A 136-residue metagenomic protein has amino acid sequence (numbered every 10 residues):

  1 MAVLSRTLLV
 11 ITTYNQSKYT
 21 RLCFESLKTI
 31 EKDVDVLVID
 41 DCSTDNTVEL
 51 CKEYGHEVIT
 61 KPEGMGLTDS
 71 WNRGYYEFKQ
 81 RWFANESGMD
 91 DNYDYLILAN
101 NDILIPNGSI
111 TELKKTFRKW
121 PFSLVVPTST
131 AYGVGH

Functional and structural regions predicted by a protein language model:
M1-S26: N-proximal low-complexity "stem/linker" segments adjacent to membrane-targeting elements
L8-T12, V38, T60, I97: Short hydrophobic beta-strand elements that form part of the catalytic alpha/beta core underpinning NDP-sugar/donor
E25-V34: Short, acidic, metal-binding catalytic loop of nucleotide-sugar glycosyltransferases
I39-V48: A conserved acidic beta->alpha catalytic loop
T47, W71, G108-I110: Acidic donor-diphosphate engagement hotspot in glycosyltransferases and nucleotidyltransferases that stabilizes
P62-G88: Glycine-rich, basic loop-to-helix element that forms the pyrophosphate-binding segment of sugar-nucleotide handling
N85-L104: Short beta-strand-to-loop acidic/aromatic patch adjacent to the donor-nucleotide binding site
I103-H136: Conserved donor NDP-sugar-binding/catalytic core segment of glycosyltransferases
